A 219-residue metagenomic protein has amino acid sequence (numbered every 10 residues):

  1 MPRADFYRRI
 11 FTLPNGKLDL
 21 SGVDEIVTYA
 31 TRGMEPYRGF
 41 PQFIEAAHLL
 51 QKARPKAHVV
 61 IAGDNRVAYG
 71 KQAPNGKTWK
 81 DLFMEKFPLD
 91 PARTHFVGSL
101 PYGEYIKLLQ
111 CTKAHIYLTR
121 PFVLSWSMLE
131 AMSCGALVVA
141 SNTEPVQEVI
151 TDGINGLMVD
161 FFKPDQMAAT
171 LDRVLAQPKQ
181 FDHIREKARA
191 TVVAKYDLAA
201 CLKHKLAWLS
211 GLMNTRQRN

Functional and structural regions predicted by a protein language model:
K17-R38, I44-L49, V59-A62: Conserved donor-binding/catalytic core segment of Leloir-type glycosyltransferases
A73-S99: Nucleotide-activated donor-binding/catalytic signature segment of Leloir-type glycosyltransferases, i.e., the conserved
S99, K107-T112: Short alpha-helical donor nucleotide-sugar binding micro-motif in glycosyltransferases
I106, M128-S133, Q147-E148, I154: Short alpha-helical segment that forms part of, or immediately flanks, the ligand-binding pocket in carbohydrate-active
R120: Aromatic "clamp/platform" in nucleotide-sugar-dependent glycosyltransferases that forms part of the donor/acceptor
L137-A140: Short hydrophobic beta-strand element within catalytic cores of glycosyltransferases and related nucleotide-activated
D152-G153, L157-P164, R173-P178: Conserved acidic donor-binding segment of nucleotide-sugar-dependent glycosyltransferases
Q166, R173, Q180-K195, C201-A207 (+1 more regions): A short, well-ordered alpha-helix in the C-terminal region of glycosyltransferases
